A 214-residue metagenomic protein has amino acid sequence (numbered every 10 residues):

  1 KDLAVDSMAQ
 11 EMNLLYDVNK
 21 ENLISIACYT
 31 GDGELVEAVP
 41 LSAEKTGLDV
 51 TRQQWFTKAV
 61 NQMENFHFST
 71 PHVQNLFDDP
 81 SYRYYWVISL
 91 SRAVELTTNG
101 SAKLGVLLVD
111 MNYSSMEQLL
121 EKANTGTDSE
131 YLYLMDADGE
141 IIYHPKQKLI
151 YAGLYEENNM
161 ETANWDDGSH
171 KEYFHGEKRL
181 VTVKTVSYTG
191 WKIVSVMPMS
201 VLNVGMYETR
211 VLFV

Functional and structural regions predicted by a protein language model:
K1, L90-R92, L149, T209-V214: Short, intrinsically disordered, charge-balanced linker/junction segments flanking boundaries in proteins
D2-Q10, L41-F77, H144-E172: Extracytoplasmic/periplasmic sensor domains and loops in membrane signaling proteins
S7-Y16, S42, V106-L149: Solvent-exposed, extracytoplasmic
D17-N22, D32-D110: Extracytoplasmic/periplasmic ligand-binding sensor regions of membrane-associated signaling proteins
I24-S25, L90, S129-Y131, G168: Short loop/turn microsegments at loop-to-beta-strand junctions
I26-G33, L132-D138: Short hydrophobic alpha-helical segments used for membrane anchoring or interfacial signaling
P40, P80-A123, I142-Y143, T182 (+2 more regions): Conserved beta-strands of PAS-like sensory domains
Y131, A137-D138, K146-V211: Extracellular/periplasmic juxtamembrane segments that couple receptor/chemosensory ectodomains to their
